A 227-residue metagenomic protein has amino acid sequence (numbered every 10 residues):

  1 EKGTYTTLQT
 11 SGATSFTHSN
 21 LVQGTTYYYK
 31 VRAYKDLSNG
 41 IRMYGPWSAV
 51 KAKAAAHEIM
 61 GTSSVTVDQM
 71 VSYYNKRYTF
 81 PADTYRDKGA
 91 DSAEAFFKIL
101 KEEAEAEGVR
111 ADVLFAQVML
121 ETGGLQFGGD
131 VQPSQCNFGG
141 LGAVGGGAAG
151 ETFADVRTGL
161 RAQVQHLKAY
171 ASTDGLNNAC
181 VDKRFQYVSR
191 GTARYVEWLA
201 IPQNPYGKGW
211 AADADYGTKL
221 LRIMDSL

Functional and structural regions predicted by a protein language model:
E1-Y5, D36-S38: Change "in extracellular beta-sheet-rich domains … of secreted and cell-surface proteins" to "in beta-sheet-rich domains
T7-A13: Short beta-strand segments within Ig-like beta-sandwich modules, predominantly Fibronectin type-III
F16, K51, C136-G139: A broad, low-specificity signal marking well-ordered, structured residues that form hydrophobic/aromatic
H18-G40: Beta-strand-rich modules
G40, Y44-S48: Short Trp-Ser/Thr-centered turn/loop motifs at beta-strand boundaries
A49-A56: Flexible, low-complexity linkers/stalks enriched in Thr/Pro that connect modular domains
A56-L227: Catalytic cores of secreted/periplasmic lytic hydrolases that degrade extracellular macromolecules
